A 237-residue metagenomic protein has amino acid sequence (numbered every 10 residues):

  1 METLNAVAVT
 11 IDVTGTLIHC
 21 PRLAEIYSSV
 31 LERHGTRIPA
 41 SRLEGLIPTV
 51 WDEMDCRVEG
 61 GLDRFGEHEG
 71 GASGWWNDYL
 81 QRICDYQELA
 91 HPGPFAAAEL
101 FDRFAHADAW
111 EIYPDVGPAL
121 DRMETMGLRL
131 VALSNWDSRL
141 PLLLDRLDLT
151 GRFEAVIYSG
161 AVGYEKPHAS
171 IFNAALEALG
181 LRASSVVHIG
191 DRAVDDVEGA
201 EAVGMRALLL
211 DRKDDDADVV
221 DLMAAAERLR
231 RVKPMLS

Functional and structural regions predicted by a protein language model:
M1-V9, S41, A72, A90-F95 (+3 more regions): Asp-based, Mg2+/Mn2+-dependent phosphohydrolase catalytic module
E2-G117: N-terminal helical cap/lid subdomain that shapes the substrate entry/recognition surface in HAD-like hydrolases
